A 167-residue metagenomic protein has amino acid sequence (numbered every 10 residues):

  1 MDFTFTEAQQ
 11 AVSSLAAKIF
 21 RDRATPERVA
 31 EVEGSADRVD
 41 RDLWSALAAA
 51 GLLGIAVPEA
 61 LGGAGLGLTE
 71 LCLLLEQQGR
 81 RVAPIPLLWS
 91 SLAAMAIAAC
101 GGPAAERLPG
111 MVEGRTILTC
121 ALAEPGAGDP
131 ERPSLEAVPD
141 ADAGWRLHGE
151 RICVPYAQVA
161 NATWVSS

Functional and structural regions predicted by a protein language model:
M1-A8: Intrinsic disorder at enzyme termini
Q9, F20, L74, G102 (+1 more regions): Residue-level signal for inorganic ion chemistry
D22-P26, R81, C100, G114: Change "in soluble alpha/beta enzymes" to "in soluble alpha/beta proteins
E27-A49: Short secondary-structure junction/hinge motifs that connect adjacent elements
A49-P109, V159: Internal helix-loop-helix
A64, A83, P103-S167: Glycine-rich, Trp-frequent "lid" loop and neighboring beta-strands that shape and gate the flavin cofactor pocket
